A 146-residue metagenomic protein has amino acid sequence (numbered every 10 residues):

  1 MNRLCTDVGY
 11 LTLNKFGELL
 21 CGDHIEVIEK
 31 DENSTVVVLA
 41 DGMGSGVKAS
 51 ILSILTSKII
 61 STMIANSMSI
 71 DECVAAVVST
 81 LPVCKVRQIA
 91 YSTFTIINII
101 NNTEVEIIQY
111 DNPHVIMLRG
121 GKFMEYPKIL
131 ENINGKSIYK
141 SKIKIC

Functional and structural regions predicted by a protein language model:
M1-L19: Regulatory cytosolic signal-relay segments
R3-T6, D31-S34, N101-V105, K144-I145: Beta-strand-turn-beta hairpins that frame and shape the catalytic cleft of phosphate-ester-processing enzymes
F16-G17, G42-S50: Short acidic, Gly/Ser-rich segments with clustered Asp/Glu that frequently serve as metal-coordination loops in enzyme
E18-D31, E125-C146: Acidic loop->beta-strand submotif enriched in PP2C/PPM serine/threonine phosphatases
C21, L52-G121, N132-K140: Catalytic core of PPM/PP2C metal-dependent serine/threonine phosphatase domains
E29-V36, A40, S50, L55-I64: Catalytic NTP-binding/metal-coordinating core of nucleotidyl cyclase/transferase enzymes
N33-S45, Q109, K142-C146: Conserved beta-strand-loop-short alpha-helix elements that form and flank the Mn2+/Mg2+-coordinating active site
